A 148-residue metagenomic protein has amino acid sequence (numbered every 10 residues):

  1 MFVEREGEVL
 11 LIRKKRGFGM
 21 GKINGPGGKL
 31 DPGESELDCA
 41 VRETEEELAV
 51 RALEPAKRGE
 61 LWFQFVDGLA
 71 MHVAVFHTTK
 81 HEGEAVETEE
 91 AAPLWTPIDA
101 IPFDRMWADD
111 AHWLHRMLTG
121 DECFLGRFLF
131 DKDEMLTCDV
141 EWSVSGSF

Functional and structural regions predicted by a protein language model:
M1-N24, A52, A56: N-terminal strand-loop-strand
K15-R16, D31, L129: Small/flexible residues
L30-E54, W62-M117, L136-F148: Unchanged
G59: Catalytic phosphate/metal-binding cores of nucleic-acid and nucleotide-processing enzymes, i.e., regions that mediate
L118-L136: Short, active-site-adjacent segments that bind or coordinate small-molecule cofactors and metal centers
